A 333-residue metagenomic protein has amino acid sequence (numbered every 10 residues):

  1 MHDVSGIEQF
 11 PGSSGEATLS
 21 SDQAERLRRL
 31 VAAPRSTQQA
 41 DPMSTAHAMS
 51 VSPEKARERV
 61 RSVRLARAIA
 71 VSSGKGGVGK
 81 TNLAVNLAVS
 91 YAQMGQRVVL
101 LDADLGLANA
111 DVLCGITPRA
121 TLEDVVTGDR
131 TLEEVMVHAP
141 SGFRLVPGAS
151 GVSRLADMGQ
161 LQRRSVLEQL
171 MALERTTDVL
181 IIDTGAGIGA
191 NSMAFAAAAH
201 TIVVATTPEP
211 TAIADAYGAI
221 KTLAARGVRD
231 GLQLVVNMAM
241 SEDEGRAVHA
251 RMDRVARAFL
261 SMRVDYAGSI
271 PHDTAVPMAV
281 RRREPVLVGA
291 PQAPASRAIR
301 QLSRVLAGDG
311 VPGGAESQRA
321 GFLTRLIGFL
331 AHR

Functional and structural regions predicted by a protein language model:
M1-K75: Extreme N-terminal, non-catalytic leader segments that precede Walker-type/kinase nucleotide-binding cores
S21-V31, R35, Q318-R333: Polybasic, Ser/Thr-rich amphipathic helices
R61-D104, A110: Walker A/P-loop phosphate-binding motif and the immediately C-terminal alpha-helix
L100-R175, A275-P285: P-loop/Walker-type NTP enzyme "switch/lid" segment
V179, T184-H272, P277-M278: Conserved catalytic-core segment of NTP-binding enzymes
V280-A298: C-terminal boundary of histidine-terminating zinc-finger modules
L287-V288, V311-Q318, A331: C-terminal helical "lid" subdomain and adjoining coupling/linker elements of P-loop NTPases
P294-G310: Extended, charge-rich low-complexity interaction segments
